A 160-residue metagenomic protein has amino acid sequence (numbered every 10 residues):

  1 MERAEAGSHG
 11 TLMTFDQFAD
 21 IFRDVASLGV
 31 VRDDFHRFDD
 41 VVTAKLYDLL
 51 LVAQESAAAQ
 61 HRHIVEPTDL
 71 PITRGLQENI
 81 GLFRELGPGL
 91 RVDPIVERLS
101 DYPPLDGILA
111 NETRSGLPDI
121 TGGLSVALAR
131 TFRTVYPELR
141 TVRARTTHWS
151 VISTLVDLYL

Functional and structural regions predicted by a protein language model:
E2-L160: Histone-fold and other basic nucleic-acid-binding segments
